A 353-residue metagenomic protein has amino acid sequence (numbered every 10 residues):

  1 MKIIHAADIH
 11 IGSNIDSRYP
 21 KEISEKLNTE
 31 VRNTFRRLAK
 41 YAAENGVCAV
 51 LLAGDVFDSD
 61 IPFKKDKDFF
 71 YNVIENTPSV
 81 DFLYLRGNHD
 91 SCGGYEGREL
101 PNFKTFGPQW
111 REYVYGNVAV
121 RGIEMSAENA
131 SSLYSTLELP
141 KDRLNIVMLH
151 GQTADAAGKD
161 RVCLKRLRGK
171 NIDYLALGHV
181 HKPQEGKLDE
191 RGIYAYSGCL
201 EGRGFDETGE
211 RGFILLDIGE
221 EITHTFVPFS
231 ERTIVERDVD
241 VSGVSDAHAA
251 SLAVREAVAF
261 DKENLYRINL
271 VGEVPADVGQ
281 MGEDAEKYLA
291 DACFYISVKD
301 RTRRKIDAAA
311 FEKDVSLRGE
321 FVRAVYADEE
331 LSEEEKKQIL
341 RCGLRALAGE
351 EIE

Functional and structural regions predicted by a protein language model:
M1-D68, K141, R341-C342, G349-E353: N-terminal active-site segment of His-dependent metallophosphoesterases
M1-E22, R211, I218-R237: Domain-start "cap" segments at the beginnings of catalytic or binding domains
K21-E30, A119-E124, R232-H248: Acidic/glycine-enriched edge-of-secondary-structure segments
I23, A49, D58-A195, C199-G204 (+2 more regions): His/Asp/Glu-rich metal-coordinating catalytic cores of metallo-dependent phosphodiesterases/hydrolases acting on
R37-N45, N72-V73, T136, E256-A257: A generic secondary-structure signal
V47, S79, D142-L144, I172 (+3 more regions): A general structural motif
E220-E353: Accessory, non-catalytic peripheral segments of nucleic-acid enzymes
